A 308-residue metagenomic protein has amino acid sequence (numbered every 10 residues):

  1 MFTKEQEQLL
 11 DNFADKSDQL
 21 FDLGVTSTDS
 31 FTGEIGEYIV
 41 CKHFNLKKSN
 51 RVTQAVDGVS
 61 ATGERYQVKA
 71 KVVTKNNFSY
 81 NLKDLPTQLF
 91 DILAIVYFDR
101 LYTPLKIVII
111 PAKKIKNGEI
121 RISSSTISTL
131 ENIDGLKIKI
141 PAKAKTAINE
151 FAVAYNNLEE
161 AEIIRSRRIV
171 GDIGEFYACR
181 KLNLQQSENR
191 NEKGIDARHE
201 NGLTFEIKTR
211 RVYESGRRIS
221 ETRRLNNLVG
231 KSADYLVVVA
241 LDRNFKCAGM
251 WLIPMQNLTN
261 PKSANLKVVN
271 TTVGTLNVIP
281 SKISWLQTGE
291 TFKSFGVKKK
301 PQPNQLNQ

Functional and structural regions predicted by a protein language model:
M1-Q308: Nucleic-acid endonuclease domains
